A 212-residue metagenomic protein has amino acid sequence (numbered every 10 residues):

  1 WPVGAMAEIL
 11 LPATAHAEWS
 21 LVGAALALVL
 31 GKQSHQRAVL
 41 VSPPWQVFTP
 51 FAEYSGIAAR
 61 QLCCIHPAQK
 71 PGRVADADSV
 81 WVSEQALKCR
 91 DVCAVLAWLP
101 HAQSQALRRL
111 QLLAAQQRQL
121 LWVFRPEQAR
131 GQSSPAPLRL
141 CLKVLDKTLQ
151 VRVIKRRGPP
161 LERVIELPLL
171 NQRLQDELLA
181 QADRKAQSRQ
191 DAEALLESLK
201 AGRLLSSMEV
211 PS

Functional and structural regions predicted by a protein language model:
W1-S212: N-terminal regions of ATP-driven nucleic-acid and macromolecular assemblies, encompassing P-loop NTP-binding domains
